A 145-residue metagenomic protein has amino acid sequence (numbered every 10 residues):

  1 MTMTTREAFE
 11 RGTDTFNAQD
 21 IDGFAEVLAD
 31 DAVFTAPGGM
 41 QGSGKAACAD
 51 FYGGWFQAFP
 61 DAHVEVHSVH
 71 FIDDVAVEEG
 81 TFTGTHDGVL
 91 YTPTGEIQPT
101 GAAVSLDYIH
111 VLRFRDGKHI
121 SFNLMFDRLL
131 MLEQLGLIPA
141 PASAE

Functional and structural regions predicted by a protein language model:
M1-E145: C-terminal and inter-domain tail/linker signature
